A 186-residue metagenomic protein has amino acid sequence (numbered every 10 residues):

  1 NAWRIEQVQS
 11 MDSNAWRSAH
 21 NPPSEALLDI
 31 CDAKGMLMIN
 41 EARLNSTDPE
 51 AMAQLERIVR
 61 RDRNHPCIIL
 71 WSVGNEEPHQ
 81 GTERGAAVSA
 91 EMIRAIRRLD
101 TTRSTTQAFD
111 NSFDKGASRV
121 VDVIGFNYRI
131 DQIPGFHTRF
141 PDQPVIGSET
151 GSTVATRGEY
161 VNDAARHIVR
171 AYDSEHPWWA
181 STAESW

Functional and structural regions predicted by a protein language model:
N1-A15, A19-P23: An acidic-aromatic substrate-binding cleft motif
A15-W186: Substrate-binding/catalytic cleft of secreted carbohydrate-active enzymes, primarily glycoside hydrolases
